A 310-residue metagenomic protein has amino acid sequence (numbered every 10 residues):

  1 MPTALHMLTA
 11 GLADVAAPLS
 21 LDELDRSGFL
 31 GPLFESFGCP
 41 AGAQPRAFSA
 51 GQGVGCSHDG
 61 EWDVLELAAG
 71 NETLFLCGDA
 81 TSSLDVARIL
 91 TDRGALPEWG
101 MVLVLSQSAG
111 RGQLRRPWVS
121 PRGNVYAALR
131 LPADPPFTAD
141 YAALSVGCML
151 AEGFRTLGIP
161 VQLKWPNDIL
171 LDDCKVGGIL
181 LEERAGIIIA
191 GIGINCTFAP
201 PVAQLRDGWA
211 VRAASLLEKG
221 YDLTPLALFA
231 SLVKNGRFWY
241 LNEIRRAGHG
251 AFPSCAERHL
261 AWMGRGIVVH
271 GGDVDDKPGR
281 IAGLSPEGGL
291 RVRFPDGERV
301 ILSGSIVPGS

Functional and structural regions predicted by a protein language model:
M1-A47, D134-F137, Y141-Q162, L171-S310: Long, positively charged amphipathic alpha-helical accessory segments at protein N-termini or as interdomain linkers
M1-G147: N-terminal lobe of the biotin/lipoate ligase/transferase fold
G78, L163-W165: Short loop/edge segments at beta-strand edges and connector loops that shape dinucleotide/nucleotide cofactor-binding
P97, S120-N124, K164, C174 (+1 more regions): Short connector loops at helix/strand junctions that flank enzyme active sites, especially segments positioning acidic
